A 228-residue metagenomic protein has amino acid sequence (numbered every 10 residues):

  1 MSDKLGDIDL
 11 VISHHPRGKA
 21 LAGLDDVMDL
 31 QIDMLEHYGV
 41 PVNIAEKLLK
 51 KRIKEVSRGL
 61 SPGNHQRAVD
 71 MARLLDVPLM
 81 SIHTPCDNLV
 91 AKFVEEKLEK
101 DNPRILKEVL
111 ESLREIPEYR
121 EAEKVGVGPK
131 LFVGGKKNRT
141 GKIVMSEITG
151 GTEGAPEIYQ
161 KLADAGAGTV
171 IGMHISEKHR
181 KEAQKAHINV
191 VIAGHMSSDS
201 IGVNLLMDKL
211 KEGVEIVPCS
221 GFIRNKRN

Functional and structural regions predicted by a protein language model:
M1-N228: Active-site catalytic microenvironments in core metabolic enzymes, especially phosphate/sugar-handling
